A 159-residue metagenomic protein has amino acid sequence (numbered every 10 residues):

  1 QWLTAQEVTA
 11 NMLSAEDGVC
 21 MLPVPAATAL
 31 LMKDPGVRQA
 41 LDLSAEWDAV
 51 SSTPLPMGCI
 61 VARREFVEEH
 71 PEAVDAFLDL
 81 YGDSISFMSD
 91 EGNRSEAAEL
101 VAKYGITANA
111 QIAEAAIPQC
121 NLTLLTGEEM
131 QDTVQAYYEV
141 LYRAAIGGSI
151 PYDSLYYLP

Functional and structural regions predicted by a protein language model:
Q1-A5: Short beta-strand-to-loop elements that line the ligand-binding cleft of bilobed periplasmic-binding protein-like
E7-L100: Pocket-lining segment of extracytoplasmic ligand-binding domains
T28-A29, I117, Y157-L158: Short secondary-structure capping/turn micro-motifs that flank functional sites
Q39-D42, T126, P151: Short, solvent-exposed coil/turn linker segments
S52, M57, R64, E114 (+2 more regions): Generic secondary-structure boundary/loop-capping signal
V67-R143: Secondary-structure end/capping motifs
Q135-P159: Conserved C-terminal helix/tail region of periplasmic/extracytoplasmic solute-binding proteins
